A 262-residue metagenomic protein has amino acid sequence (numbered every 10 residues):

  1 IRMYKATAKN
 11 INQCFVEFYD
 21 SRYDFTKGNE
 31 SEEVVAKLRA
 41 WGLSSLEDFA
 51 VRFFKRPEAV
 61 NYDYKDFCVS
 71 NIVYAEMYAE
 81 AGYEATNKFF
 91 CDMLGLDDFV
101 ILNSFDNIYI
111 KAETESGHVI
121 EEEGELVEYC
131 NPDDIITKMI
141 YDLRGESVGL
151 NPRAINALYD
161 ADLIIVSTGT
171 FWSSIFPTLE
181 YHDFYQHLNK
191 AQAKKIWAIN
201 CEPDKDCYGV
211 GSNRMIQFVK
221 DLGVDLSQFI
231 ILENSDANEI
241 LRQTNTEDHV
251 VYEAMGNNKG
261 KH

Functional and structural regions predicted by a protein language model:
I1-D133: Electropositive, gly/pro-rich neighborhoods at or near active sites that engage anionic ligands
N71-I165, T170-H262: Conserved catalytic alpha/beta core of Sir2/sirtuin-type deacylases, generalized to analogous enzyme cores that bind
